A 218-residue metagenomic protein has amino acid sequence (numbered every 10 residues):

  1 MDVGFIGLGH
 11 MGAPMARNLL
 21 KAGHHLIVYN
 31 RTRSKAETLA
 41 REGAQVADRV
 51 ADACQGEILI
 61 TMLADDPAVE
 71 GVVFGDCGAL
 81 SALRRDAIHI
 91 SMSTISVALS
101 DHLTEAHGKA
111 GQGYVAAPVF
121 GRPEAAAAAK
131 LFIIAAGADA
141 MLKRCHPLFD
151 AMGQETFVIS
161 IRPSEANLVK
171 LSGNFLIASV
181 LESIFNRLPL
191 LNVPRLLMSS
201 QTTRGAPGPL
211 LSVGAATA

Functional and structural regions predicted by a protein language model:
M1-M62, A87, P123, E155: NAD(P)+-binding Rossmann beta1-loop-alpha1 motif at the extreme N-terminus of oxidoreductases
M15-A16, K35, L103, L148 (+1 more regions): Hydrophobic residues within alpha-helices that form the first helical element adjacent to the glycine-rich loop
V50-Y114: Rossmann-fold NAD(P) dinucleotide-binding segment
T94-F175, V213: Rossmann-fold dinucleotide-binding core
P163-A218: Helical "substrate-binding/catalytic lid" subdomain of Rossmann-like NAD(P)-dependent dehydrogenases/reductases
